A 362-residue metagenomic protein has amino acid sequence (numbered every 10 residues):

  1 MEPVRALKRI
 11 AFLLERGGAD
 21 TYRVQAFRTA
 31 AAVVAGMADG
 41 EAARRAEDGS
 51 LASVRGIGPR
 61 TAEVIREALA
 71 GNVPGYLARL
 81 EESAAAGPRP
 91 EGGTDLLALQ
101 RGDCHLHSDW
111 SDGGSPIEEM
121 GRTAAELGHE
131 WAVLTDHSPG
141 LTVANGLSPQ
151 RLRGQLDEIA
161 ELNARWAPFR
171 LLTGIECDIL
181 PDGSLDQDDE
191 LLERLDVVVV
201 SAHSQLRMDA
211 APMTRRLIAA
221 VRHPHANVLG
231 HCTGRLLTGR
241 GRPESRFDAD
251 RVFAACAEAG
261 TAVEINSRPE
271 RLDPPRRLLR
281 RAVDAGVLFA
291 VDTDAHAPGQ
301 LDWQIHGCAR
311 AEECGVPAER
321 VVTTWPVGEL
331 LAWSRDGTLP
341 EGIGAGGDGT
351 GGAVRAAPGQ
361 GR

Functional and structural regions predicted by a protein language model:
M1-T94: Long, highly charged, low-complexity intrinsically disordered interaction regions that mediate electrostatic DNA/RNA
L7-R9, L134-P139, G286-F289: Short acidic (Asp/Glu) and glycine-rich catalytic loops that position anionic groups and cofactors
P74, R79-L99, I117-R122, G128 (+3 more regions): Charged catalytic cores and adjacent phosphate/nucleic-acid-binding surfaces used for phosphate/nucleic-acid chemistry
G102-L106, E176: Two-metal-ion RNase H-like nuclease active-site motif
H105-H107, H137, H231, H296: Histidine-centered divalent metal-coordination motifs
A132-D136, L171-G174, G230-H231: Short beta-strand segments at enzyme active-site cores
